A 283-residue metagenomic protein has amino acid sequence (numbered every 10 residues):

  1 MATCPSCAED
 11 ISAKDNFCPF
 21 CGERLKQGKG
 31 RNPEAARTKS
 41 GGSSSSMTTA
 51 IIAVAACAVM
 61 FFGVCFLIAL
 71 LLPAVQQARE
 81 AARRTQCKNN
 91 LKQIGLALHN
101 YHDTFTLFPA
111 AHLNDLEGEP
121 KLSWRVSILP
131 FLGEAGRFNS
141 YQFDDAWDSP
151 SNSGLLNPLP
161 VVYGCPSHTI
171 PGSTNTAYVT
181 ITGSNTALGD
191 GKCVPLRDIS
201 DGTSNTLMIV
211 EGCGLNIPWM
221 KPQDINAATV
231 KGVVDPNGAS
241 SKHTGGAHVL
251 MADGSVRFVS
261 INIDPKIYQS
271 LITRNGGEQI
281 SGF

Functional and structural regions predicted by a protein language model:
M1-G41: Cys/His-rich metal-coordination motifs, chiefly Zn-binding "fingers/knuckles"
A2, I11, V75-A78, V256: Hydrophobic aliphatic residue packing
P5, K26, Q76, P109 (+1 more regions): Nucleotide phosphate-binding site architecture
K14, L71, V161: Short metal-coordination and nucleic-acid-contact micro-motifs, chiefly zinc-binding Cys/His arrays
S45-D103: Amphipathic alpha-helical segments typified by the pilin-like N-terminal helix that continues immediately C-terminal
A81-F283: Surface-exposed loop/linker segments characteristic of extracytoplasmic
